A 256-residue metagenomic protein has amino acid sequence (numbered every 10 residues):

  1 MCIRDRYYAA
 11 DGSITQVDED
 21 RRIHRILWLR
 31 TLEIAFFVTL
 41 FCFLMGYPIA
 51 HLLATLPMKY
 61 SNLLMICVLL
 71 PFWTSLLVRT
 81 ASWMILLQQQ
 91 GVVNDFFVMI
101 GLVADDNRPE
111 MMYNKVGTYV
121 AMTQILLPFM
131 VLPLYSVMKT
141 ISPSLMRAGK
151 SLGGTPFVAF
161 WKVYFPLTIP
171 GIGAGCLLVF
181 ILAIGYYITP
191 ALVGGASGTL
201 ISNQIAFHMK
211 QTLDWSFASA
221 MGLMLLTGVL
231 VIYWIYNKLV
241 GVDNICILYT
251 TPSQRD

Functional and structural regions predicted by a protein language model:
M1-D5, A148-G149, Y249-D256: Conserved small/polar residues in nucleotide/adenosyl-binding loops
R4-T39, L56, R108, Q211-T212: Periplasmic/extracellular loop-to-transmembrane helix junction in inner-membrane transport proteins
R22-L52, T118, P156, F165: Transmembrane alpha-helix signature in integral membrane proteins
F37-L69, M84-I85, K139-T140, S144-M146 (+1 more regions): Transmembrane-helix boundary motif in ABC transporter permease subunits
R79-T123, V193-A196: Membrane-interfacial helix termini and adjacent extracytoplasmic/periplasmic loops of multi-pass transporters
Q124, F129-Y135, S142, K150 (+1 more regions): Transmembrane alpha-helices
Y135-M146, S219-T251: C-terminal transmembrane helix and the adjacent membrane-cytosol boundary/short C-terminal tail of inner/organellar
A191, A196-K238: Interhelical loop and adjacent transmembrane-helix boundary motif in polytopic membrane transport permeases
